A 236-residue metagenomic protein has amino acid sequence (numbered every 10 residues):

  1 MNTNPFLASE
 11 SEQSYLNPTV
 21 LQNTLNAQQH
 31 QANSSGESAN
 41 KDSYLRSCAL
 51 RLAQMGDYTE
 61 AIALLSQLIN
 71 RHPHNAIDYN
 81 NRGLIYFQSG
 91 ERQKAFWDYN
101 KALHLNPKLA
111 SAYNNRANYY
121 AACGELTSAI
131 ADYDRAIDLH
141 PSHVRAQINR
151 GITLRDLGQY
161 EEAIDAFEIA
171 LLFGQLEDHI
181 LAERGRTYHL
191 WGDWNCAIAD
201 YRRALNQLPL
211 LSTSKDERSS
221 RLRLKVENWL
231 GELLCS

Functional and structural regions predicted by a protein language model:
N2-V20, I198-S236: Terminal, low-structured helical/coil segments at or just beyond the last alpha-helical repeat
R46-Q54, I77-Q88, W97-N100, S111-A122 (+3 more regions): Conserved alpha-helical positions within TPR/SEL1-like repeat arrays
Q67-N70, N100-H104, R135-D138, E168-L172 (+2 more regions): Conserved structural position within tetratricopeptide repeats
L172, A182, R186-S212: TPR/TPR-like (Sel1-like) alpha-helical repeat modules
